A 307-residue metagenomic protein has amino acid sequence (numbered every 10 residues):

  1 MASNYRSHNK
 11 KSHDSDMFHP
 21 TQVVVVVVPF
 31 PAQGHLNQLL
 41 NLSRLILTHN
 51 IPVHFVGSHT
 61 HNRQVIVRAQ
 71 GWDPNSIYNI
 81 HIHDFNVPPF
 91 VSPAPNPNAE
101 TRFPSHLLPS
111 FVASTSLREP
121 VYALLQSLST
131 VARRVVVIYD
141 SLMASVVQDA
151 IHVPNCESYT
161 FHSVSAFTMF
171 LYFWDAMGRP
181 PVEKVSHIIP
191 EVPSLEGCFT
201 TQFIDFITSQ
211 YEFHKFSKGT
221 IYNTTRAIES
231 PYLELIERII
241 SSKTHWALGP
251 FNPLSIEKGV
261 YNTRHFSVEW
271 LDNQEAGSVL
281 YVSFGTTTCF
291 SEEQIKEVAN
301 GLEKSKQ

Functional and structural regions predicted by a protein language model:
M1-R226, S230-Q307: Glycosyltransferase specificity loop/lid
